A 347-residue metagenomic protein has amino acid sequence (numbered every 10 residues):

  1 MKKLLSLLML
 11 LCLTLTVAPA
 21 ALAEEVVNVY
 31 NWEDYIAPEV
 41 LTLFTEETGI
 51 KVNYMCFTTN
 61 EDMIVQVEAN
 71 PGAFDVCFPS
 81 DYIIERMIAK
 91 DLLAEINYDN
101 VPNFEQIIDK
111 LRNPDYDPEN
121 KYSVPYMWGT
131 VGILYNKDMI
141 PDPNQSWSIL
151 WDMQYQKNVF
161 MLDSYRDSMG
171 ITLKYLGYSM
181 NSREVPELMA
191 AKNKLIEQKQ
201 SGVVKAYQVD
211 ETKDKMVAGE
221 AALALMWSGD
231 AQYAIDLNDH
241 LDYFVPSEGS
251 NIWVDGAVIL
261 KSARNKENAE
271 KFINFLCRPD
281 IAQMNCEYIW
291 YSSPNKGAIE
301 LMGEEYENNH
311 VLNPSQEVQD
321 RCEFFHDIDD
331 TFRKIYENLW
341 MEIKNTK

Functional and structural regions predicted by a protein language model:
E24-R86: Early extracytoplasmic/lumenal segment of secretory-pathway proteins
A73, F78-E220: Extracytoplasmic ligand-binding site segments that recognize negatively charged/polar headgroups
I83-R86, V217-A218, L223-H240: A ligand-binding cleft/hinge motif common to bilobed small-molecule-binding domains
I88-E95, D117-K121, Y233-V245, E307-H310: Ligand-binding "clamshell"
G129, M189-Q198, L237-K261: Periplasmic-binding protein-like
G132-M139, K174-G177, W253-N265, I273 (+1 more regions): A bilobed periplasmic-binding-protein/Venus flytrap-type ligand-binding module shared by bacterial periplasmic
L260-D320: Mature extracytoplasmic/periplasmic domains
Q316-K347: Conserved C-terminal helix/tail region of periplasmic/extracytoplasmic solute-binding proteins
